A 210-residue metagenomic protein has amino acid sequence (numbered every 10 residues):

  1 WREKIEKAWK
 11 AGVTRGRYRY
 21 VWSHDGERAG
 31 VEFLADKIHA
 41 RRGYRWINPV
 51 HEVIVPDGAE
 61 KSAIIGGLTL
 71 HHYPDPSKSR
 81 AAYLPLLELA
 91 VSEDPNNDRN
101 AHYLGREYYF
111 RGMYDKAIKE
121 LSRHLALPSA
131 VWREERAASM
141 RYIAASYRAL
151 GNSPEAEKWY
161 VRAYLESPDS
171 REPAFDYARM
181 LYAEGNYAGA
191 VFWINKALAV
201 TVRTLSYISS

Functional and structural regions predicted by a protein language model:
W1-K119: Catalytic-site signature of metal-activated, phosphate-bearing donor transferases, centered on the GT-A/GT-A-like
S79, N97, R136, S170 (+1 more regions): Residues that mark the junctions of alpha-helical repeat units in TPR/alpha-solenoid scaffolds
A81-L84, E88-V91, I118, L125 (+4 more regions): Tetratricopeptide repeat
